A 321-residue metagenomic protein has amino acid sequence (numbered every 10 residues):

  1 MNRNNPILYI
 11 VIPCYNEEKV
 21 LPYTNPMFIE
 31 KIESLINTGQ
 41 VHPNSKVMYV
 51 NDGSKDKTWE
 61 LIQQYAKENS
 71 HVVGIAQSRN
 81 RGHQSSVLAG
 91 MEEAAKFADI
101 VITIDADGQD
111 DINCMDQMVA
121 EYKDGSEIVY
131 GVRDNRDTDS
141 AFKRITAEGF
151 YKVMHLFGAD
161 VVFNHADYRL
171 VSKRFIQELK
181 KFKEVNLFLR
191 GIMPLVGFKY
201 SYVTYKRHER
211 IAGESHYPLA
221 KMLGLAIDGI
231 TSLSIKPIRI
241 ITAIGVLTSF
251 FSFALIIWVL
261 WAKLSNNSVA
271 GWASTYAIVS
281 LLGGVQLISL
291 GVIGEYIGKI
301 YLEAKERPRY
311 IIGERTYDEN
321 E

Functional and structural regions predicted by a protein language model:
M1-I7, F188-E321: Hydrophobic helical membrane-anchoring modules
M1-S140: Structured catalytic core of nucleotide-sugar glycosyltransferases
E30, S34, Q64, E68 (+7 more regions): Conserved amphipathic alpha-helical interaction elements at protein-protein interfaces in regulatory, energy-coupling
D56, R169-S172, G245, G284: Residue-level detector of functionally special positions within alpha-helical transmembrane segments of multi-pass
V73-I75, V162, S201: Structural signal for short hydrophobic segments within the conserved structured cores of catalytic domains across
Q77-R79, H83-E93, I100, Q109-L189 (+1 more regions): Acceptor/aglycone-binding surface of glycosyltransferases and processive sugar-polymer synthases
